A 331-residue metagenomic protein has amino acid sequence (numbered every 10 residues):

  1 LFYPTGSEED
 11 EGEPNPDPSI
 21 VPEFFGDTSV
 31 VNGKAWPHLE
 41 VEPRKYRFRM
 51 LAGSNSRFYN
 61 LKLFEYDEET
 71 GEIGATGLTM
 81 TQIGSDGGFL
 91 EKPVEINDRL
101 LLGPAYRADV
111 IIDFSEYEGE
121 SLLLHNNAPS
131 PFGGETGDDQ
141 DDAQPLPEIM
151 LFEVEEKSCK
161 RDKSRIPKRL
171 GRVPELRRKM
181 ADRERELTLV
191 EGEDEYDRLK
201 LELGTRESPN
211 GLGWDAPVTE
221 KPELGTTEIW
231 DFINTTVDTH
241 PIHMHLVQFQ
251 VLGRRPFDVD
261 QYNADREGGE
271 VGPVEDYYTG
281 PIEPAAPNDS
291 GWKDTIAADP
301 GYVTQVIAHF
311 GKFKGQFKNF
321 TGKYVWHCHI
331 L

Functional and structural regions predicted by a protein language model:
L1-V173, A181: Histidine- and aromatic-rich segments of cupredoxin/plastocyanin-like copper-binding domains
G71-D98, P147, M180-L331: Active-site pocket scaffolds in enzymes
